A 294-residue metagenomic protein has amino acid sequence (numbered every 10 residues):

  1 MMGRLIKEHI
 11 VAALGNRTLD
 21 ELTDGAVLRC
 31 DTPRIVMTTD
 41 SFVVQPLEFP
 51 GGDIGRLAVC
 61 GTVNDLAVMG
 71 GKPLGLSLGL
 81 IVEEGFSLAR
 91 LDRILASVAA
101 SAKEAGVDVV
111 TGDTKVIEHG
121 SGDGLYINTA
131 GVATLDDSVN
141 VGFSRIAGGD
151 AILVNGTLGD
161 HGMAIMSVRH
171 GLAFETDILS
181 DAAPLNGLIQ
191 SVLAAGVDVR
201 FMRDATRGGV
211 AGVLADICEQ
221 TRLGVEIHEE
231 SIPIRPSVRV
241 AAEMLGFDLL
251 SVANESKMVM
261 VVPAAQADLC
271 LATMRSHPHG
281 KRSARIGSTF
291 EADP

Functional and structural regions predicted by a protein language model:
M1-P294: Helix-biased detector of long, well-ordered alpha-helical tracts
